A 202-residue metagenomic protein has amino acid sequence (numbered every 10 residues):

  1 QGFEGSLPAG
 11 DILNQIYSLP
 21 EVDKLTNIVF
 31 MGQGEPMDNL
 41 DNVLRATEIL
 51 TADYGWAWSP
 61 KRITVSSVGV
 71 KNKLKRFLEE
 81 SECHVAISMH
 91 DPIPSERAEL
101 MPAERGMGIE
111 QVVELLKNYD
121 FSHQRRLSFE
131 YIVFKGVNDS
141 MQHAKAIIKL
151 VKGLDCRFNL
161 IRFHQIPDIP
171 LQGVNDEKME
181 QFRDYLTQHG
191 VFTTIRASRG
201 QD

Functional and structural regions predicted by a protein language model:
Q1-G10: Canonical Radical SAM [4Fe-4S] cluster-binding loop centered on the CxxxCxxC motif and its immediate flanking residues
D11-H189, T194: Conserved AdoMet/S-adenosylmethionine-binding subsite of the radical SAM
G200-D202: Radical SAM enzyme core and accessory elements
